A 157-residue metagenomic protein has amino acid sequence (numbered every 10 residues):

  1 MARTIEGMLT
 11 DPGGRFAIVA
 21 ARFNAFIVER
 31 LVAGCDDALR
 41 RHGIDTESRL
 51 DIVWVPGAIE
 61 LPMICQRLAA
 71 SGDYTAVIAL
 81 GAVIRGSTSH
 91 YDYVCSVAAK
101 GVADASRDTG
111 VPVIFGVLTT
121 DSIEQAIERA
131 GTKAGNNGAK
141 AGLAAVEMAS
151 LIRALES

Functional and structural regions predicted by a protein language model:
T4-P56: Glycine-rich phosphate/diphosphate-binding loop of Rossmann-like nucleotide-binding domains
I5, Y91-D92, S96-S157: C-terminal binding/interaction regions
L9, N24, V28, A58-L61 (+4 more regions): Generic structural signal for well-ordered, non-membrane alpha-helical segments in soluble metabolic enzymes
R22-F23, G81-V83, L118-S122: Short, ordered loop/turn segments at secondary-structure junctions
E29, A33, P62-Q66, A70 (+2 more regions): Amphipathic, non-transmembrane alpha-helical secondary structure
I52, T75-L80, P112-L118: Short beta-strand segments at enzyme active-site cores
V53-S71, V117-L118, S122-I123: Glycine-rich oxoanion-binding loops at beta->alpha junctions
E60-V102, S157: Glycine-rich phosphate-binding loop
